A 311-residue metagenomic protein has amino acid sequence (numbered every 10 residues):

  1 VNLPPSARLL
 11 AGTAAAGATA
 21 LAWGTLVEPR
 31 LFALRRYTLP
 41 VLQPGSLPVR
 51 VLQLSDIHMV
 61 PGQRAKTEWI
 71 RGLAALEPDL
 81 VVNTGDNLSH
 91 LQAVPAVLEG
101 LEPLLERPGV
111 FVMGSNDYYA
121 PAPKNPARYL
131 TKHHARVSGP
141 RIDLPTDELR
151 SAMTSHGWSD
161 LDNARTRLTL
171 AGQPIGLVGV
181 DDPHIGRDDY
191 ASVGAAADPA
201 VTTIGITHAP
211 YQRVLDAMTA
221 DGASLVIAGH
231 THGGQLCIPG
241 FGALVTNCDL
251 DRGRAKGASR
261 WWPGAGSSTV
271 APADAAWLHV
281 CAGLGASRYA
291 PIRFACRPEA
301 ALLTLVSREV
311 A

Functional and structural regions predicted by a protein language model:
A16-G100: N-terminal active-site segment of His-dependent metallophosphoesterases
P40-L52, W158-S159, R165-L177, D198-T202 (+2 more regions): Beta-strand-turn-beta hairpins that frame and shape the catalytic cleft of phosphate-ester-processing enzymes
V51-T67, L88-H90, Y119-R141, G240-D251 (+1 more regions): Acidic/histidine-rich helix-loop elements that form or flank divalent-metal/phosphate-binding sites at the catalytic
L52-S55, L80-D86, P108-S115, L161-N163 (+3 more regions): Active-site neighborhood of phospho(di)ester-bond hydrolases with catalytic His/Asp-centered motifs
M59-R64, L88-Q92, N116-P123, L161-A171 (+6 more regions): Active-site environment of divalent metal-dependent phosphoester hydrolases
A65-T169: Core catalytic region of metal-dependent phosphoesterases/phosphodiesterases, especially metallo-beta-lactamase-like
K124-W158, D162-R165, L170-D216, A290: Binuclear metal-dependent hydrolase catalytic cores centered on His/Asp/Glu-rich metal-binding motifs
P210-L302, E309: Conserved beta-sheet core of the metallophosphoesterase superfamily
